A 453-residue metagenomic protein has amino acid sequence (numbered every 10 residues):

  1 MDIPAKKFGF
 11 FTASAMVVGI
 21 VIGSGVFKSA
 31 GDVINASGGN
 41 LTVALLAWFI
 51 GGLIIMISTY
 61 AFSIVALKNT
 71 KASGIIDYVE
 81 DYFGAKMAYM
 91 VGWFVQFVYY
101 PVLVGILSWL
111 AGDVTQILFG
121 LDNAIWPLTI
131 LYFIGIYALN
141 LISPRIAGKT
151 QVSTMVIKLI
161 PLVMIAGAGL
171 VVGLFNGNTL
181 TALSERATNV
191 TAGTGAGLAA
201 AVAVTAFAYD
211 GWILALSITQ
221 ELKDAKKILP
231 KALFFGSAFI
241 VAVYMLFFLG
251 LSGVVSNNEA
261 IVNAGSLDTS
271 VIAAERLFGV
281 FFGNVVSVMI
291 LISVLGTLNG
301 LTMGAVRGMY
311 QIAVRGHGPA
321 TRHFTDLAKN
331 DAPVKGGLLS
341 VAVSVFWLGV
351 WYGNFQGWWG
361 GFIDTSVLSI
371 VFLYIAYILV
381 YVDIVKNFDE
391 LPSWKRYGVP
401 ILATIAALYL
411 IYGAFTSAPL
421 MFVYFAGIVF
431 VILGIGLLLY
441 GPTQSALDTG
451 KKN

Functional and structural regions predicted by a protein language model:
M1-T42, I55-M56, Y60, K71 (+1 more regions): Membrane-interface "cap" regions at the ends of multi-pass membrane proteins
D2-K6, G120-A124, S153-S287, P419-M421: Helix-loop-helix junctions that connect adjacent transmembrane segments in multi-pass membrane transporters
K7-V17, V43, G84-F97, T129-Y132 (+5 more regions): Select transmembrane alpha-helical segments in multipass membrane proteins
I57-F133, Y137-L141, I146, L291-G308 (+2 more regions): Hydrophobic transmembrane alpha-helices that form the core helical bundles of multi-pass secondary transporters
I76-K86, S108-T129, P161, T219-A225 (+2 more regions): Helix-loop-helix connectors at the membrane interface of multi-pass transporters/channels
D77-E80, G84, I117, S237-N299 (+1 more regions): TM-loop-TM module centered on a large, flexible mid-protein loop between adjacent transmembrane helices in multi-pass
G112, I125-N178, L233-A238, F372-I375 (+2 more regions): Membrane-interface loop-to-helix entry segments
S369-L373, L379-V382, K386, S393-N453: A generic transmembrane alpha-helix motif of multi-pass inner-membrane proteins
